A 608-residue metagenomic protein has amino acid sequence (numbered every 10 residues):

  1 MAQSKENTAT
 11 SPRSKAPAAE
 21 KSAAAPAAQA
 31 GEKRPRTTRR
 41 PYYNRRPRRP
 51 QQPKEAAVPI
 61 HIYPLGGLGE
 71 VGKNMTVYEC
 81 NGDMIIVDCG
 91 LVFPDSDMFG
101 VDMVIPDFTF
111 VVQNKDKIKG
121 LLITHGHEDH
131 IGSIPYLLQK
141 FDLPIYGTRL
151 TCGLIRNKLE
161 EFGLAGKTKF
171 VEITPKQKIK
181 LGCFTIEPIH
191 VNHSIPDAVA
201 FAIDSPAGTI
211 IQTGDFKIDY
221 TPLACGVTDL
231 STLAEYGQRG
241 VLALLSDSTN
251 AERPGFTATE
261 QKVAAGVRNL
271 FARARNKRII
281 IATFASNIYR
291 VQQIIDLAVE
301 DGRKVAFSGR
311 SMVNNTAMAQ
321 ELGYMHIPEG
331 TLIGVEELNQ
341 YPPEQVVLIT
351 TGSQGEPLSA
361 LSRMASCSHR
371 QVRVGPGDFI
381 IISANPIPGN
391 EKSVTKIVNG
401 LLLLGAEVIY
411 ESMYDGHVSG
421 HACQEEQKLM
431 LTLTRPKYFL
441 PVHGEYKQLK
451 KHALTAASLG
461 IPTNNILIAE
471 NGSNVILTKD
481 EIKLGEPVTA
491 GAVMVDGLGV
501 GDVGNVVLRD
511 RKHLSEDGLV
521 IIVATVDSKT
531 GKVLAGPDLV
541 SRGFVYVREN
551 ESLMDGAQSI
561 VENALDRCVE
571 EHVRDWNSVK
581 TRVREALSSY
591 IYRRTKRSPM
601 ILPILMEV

Functional and structural regions predicted by a protein language model:
M1-A56: Intrinsically disordered, low-complexity RNA-associated tracts
R40-L122, H127-Y341, S359-R373, K392-K396: His/Asp/Glu-rich metal-coordinating catalytic cores of metallo-dependent phosphodiesterases/hydrolases acting on
L68, V92-D102, P106, K117-I118 (+5 more regions): A glycine- and charged-residue-rich anion-binding loop/surface
P144, L440, L602: Short glycine-rich phosphate-binding loop at a beta-alpha junction
L159, A456, I591: Conserved hydrophobic residues forming the short capping helix/wall of the S-adenosyl-L-methionine
T174, E470-G472, R597-I601: Short Gly/Ser/Thr- and Asp/Glu-enriched loop/turn motifs at secondary-structure junctions
R253-S383, I387-G556, I560-H572, K580 (+1 more regions): Hard-cation-handling environments
H572-V608: C-terminal tails and terminal domains of large nucleic-acid-associated and other macromolecular-machine proteins
